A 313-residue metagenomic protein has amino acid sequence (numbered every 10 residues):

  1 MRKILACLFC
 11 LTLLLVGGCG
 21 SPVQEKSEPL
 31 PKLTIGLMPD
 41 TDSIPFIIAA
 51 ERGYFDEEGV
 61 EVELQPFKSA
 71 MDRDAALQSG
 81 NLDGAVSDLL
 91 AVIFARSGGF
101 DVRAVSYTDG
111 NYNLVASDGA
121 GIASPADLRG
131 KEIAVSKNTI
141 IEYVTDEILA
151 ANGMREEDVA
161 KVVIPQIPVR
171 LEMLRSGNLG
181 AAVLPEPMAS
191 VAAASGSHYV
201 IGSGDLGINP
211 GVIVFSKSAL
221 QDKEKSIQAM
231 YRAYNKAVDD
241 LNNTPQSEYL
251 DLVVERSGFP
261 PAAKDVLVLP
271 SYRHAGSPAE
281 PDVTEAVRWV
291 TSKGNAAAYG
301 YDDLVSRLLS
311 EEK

Functional and structural regions predicted by a protein language model:
R2-C10: Sec-dependent signal peptide recognition, specifically the positively charged N-region followed immediately by
L15-G18: C-terminal motif of bacterial Sec signal peptides marking the signal peptidase cleavage site
G20-P22: Bacterial signal peptide processing site
K26-R155, K161-I164, G180-E186, H198-G207: Short, glycine-/small- and polar/acidic-enriched structural segments that line small-molecule recognition paths
G53, G80, G177, R288-V290 (+1 more regions): Short glycine-centered helix-capping/turn motifs at secondary-structure transition points
L89-L90, A120, K161-V253: Pocket-lining segment of extracytoplasmic ligand-binding domains
Q221-A296: Secondary-structure end/capping motifs
T291-K313: Conserved C-terminal helix/tail region of periplasmic/extracytoplasmic solute-binding proteins
